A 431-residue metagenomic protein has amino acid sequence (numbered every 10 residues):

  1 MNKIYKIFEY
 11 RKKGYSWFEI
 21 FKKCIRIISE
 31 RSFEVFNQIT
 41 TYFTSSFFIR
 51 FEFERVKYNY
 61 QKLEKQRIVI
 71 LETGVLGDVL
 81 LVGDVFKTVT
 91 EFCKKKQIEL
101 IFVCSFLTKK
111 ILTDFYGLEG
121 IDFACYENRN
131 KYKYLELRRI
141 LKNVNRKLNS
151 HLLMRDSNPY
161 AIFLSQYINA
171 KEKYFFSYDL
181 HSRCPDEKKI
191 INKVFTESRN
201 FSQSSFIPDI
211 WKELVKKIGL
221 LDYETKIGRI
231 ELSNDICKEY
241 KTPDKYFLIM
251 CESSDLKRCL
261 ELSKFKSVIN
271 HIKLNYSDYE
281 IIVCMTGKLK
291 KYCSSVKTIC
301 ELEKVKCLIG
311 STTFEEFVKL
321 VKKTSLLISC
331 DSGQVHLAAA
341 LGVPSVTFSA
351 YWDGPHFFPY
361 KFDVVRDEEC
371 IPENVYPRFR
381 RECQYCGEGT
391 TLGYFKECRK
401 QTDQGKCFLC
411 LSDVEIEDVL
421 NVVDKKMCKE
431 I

Functional and structural regions predicted by a protein language model:
M1-I431: Catalytic machinery of carbohydrate-active enzymes, primarily nucleotide-sugar-dependent glycosyltransferases
